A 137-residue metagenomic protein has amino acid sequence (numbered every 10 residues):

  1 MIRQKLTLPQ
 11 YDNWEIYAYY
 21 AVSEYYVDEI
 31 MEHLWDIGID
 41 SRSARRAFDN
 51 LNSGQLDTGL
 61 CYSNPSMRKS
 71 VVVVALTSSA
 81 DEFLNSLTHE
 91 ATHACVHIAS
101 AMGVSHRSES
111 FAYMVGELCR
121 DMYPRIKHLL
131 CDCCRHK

Functional and structural regions predicted by a protein language model:
M1-W35, D57, C61-S63, M67 (+3 more regions): N-terminal low-structure segments adjacent to metalloprotease catalytic domains across cellular compartments
I30, A44-A47, M122, I126: Generic structural signal of hydrophobic/aromatic residues within well-ordered alpha-helices of folded domains
W35-D81, A94-I98: Active-site scaffold of zinc-dependent metalloenzymes
E82-A91: Short alpha-helical catalytic segment bearing the HExxH-like zincin motif of zinc-dependent metalloproteases
F83-L84, H97-S100, V104, P124-H128: Short, solvent-exposed secondary-structure capping/transition elements
A91-R107, F111: Catalytic Zn2+-binding segment of zinc metalloproteases
S105-K137: Post-HExxH zinc-binding segment in Zn-dependent metallohydrolases
